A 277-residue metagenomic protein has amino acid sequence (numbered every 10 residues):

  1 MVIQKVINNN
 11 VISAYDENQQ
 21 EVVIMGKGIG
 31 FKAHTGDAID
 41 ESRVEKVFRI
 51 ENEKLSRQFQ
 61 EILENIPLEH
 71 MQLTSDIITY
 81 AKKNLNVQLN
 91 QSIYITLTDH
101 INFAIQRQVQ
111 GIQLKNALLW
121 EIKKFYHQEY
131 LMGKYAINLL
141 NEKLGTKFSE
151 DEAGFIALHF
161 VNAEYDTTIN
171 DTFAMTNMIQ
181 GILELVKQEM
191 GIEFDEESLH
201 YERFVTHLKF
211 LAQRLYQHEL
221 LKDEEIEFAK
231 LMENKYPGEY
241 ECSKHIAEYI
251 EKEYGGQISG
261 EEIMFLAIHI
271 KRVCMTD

Functional and structural regions predicted by a protein language model:
M1-D277: A cross-family "folded-core" feature that marks the main globular domain of proteins
